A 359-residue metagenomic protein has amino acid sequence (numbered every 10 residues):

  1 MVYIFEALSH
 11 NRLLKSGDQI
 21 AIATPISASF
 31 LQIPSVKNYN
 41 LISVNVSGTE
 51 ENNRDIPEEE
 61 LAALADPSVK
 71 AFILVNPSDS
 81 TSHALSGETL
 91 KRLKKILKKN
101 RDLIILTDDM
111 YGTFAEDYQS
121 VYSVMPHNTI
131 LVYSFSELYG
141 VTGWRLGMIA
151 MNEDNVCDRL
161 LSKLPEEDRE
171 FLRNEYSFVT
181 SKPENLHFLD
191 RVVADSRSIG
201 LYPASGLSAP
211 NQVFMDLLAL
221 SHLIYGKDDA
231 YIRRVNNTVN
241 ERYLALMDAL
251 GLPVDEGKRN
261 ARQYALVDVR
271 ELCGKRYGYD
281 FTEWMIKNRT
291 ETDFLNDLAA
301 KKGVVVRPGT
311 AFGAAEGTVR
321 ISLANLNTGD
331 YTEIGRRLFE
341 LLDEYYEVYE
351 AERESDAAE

Functional and structural regions predicted by a protein language model:
M1-R101, G112-M125, I130, E350: Conserved core of the PLP fold type I
I26, M215, D229-M247, V254-E283 (+1 more regions): Conserved glycine-rich beta-strand-loop-beta hairpin in the small C-terminal domain of fold type I
T49-D55, T81-G87, R159-L164, G226-K227 (+1 more regions): Short, flexible/disordered intra-domain loops and linkers
A62, R169, Y279-V306, T310-E359: PLP-dependent enzyme catalytic core of the Aspartate aminotransferase-like
D108-D109: Walker B catalytic acidic pair
E116, Y139, G257-N260, A311-A315: A short beta-turn/loop motif at secondary-structure boundaries
Y122-F188: Active-site PLP attachment segment
H187-G206, D216-E256: Conserved PLP-dependent catalytic core of the aminotransferase class-I/II
